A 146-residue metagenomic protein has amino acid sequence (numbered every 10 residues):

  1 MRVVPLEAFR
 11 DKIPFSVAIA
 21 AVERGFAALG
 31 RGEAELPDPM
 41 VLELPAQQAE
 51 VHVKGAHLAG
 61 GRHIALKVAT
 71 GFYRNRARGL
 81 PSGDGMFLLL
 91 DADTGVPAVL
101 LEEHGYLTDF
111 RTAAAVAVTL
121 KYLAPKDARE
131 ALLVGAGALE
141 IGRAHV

Functional and structural regions predicted by a protein language model:
M1-T108, A115-A117, A124-D127: N-terminal ligand-binding/catalytic initiation module
T108-D109, E140: Alpha-helix N-cap/loop-to-helix initiation residues
E130-L132: Conserved beta-strand elements of the Class I
G135-G137: Glycine-rich Rossmann-fold phosphate-binding loop(s) that bind the pyrophosphate of adenine dinucleotide cofactors
I141-V146: Conserved small/polar residues in nucleotide/adenosyl-binding loops
